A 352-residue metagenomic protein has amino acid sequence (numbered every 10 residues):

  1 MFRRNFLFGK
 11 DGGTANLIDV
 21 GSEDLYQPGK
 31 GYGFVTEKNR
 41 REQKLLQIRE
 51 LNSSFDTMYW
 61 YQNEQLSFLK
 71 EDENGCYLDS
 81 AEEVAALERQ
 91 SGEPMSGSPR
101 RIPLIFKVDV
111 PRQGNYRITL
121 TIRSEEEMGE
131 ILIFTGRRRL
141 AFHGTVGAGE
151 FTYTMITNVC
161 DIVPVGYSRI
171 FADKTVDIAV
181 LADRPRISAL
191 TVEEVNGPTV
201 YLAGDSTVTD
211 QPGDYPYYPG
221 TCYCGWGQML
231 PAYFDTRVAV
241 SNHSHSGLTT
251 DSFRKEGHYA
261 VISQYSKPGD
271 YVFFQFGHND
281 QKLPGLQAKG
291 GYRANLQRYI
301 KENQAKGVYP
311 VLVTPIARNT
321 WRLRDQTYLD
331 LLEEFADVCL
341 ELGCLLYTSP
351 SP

Functional and structural regions predicted by a protein language model:
M1-G213, C222-C224: Compositionally biased, intrinsically disordered or flexible polar/acidic segments
D183, P198-Y201, T207-K301: Conserved SGNH/GDSL esterase-like catalytic core that processes O-acyl groups on lipids and polysaccharides
A239, Y309, L345: Residue-level detector of anion-binding/catalytic polar loops
F253-S266, L323-V338: Short, electropositive alpha-helical surface patch
N279, A317-T320, C344: Extracellular glycan-modifying ectodomains
Q297, Q304, L340-C344: Anion (oxyanion) recognition and catalysis
E302-E334: Active-site segments of SGNH/GDSL-like serine hydrolases that catalyze O-acetyl group transfer/hydrolysis on lipids
Y347-P352: Conserved small/polar residues in nucleotide/adenosyl-binding loops
